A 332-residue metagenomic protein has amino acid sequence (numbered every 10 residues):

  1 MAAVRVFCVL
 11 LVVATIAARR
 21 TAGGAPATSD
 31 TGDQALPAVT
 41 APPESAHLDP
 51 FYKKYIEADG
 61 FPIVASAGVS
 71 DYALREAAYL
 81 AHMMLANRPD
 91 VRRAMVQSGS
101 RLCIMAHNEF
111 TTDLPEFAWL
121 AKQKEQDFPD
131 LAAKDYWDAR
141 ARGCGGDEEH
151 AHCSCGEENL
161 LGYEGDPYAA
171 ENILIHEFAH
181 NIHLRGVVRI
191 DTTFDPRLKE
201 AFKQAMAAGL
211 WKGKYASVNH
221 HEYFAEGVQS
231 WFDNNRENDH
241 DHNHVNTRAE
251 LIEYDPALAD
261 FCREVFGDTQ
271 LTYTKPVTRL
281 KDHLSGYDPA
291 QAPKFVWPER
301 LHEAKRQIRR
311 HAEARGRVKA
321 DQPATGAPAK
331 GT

Functional and structural regions predicted by a protein language model:
M1-F7: Bacterial N-terminal signal peptides that target proteins for export
F7-T15: Bacterial N-terminal signal peptides
T15-T31: Bacterial Sec-dependent signal peptides at the C-terminal "C-region" and cleavage site
P26-Y79: N-terminal mature-domain "stem" immediately C-terminal to a signal peptide or N-terminal signal-anchor/transmembrane
H47-L48, K54-Y55, L198-A201, H311 (+1 more regions): Ser/Thr/Asn(+Pro)-rich, low-complexity disordered segments
F51, A58-F61, V69-G209, D241-H244: Acidic/His-rich structured neighborhood in mature extracellular/periplasmic domains
F194-L251: An amphipathic alpha-helical core segment
V228-T332: Pan-zinc metallopeptidase signature
